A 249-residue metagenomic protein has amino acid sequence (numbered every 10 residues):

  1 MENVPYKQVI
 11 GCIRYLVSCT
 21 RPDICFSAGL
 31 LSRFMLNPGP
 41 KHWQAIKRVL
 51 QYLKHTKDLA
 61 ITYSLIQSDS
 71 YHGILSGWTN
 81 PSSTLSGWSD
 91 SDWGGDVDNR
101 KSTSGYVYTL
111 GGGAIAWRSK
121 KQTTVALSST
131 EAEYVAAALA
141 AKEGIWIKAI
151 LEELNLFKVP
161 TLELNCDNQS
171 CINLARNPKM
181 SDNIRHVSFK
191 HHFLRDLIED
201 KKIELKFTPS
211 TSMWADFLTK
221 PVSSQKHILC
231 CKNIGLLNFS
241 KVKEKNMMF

Functional and structural regions predicted by a protein language model:
M1-A60, S64-L65, P209, F217-T219: C-terminal reverse transcriptase regions that engage the nucleic-acid substrate
N3-D23, D92-G95, T103, T130-W146: Conserved pre-motif C helix in the palm subdomain of viral-like polymerases
I10-C12, C19-T20, H55-K57, T79-S83 (+3 more regions): Short, well-ordered loop/turn elements at secondary-structure boundaries
I13, T84-T130: RNase H-like nuclease fold core
C25, A60-T62, T109, E163-N165 (+1 more regions): Beta-strand cores of modular interaction/reader domains in eukaryotic scaffold and signaling proteins, especially PDZ
F34, S68-T84, S102, K120-F249: RNase H-like nuclease module associated with reverse transcription
A45-S86, S91: Conserved cytochrome P450 K-helix E-x-x-R motif and the immediately C-terminal K′/meander segment
H55-L59, A114-A116, W146, I150-E153: Conserved helix-loop functional segments at active or binding sites
